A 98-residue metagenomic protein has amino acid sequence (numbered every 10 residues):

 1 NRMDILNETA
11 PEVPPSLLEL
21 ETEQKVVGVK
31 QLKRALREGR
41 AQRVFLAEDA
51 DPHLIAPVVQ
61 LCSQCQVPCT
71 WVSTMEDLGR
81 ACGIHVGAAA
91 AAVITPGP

Functional and structural regions predicted by a protein language model:
D4-R40: Ribosome large-subunit tunnel/peptidyl-transferase-proximal elements
E8-A10, L17-L18, P52, C65 (+1 more regions): Short secondary-structure boundary micro-motifs
T22-K25, A47-D49, P68-S73: A short linear-motif detector with a strong N-terminal bias
V27, H53, P57, S73-D77: Charged, alpha-helix-enriched surfaces in structured cytosolic catalytic cores of large nucleotide-utilizing machines
Q31, Q42, C82, V86: Short, flexible micro-motifs
L32-L61, Q66: N-terminal positively charged helical leader segments and presequences
Q60-P98: Short basic, glycine-rich beta-strand/loop surfaces that mediate nucleic-acid
